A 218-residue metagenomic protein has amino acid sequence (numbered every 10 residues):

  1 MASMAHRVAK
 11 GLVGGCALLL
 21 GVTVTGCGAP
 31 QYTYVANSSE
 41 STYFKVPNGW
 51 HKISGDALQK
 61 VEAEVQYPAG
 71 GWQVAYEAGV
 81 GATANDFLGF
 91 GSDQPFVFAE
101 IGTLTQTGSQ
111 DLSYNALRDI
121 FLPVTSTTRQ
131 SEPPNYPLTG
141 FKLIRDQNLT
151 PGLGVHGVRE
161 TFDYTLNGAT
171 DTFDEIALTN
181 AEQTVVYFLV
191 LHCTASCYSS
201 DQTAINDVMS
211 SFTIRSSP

Functional and structural regions predicted by a protein language model:
A2-C16: Bacterial N-terminal signal peptides that target proteins for export
V22-G26: C-terminal motif of bacterial Sec signal peptides marking the signal peptidase cleavage site
G28-P30: Bacterial signal peptide processing site
Y32-K45, T125-E132, Q202: Short aromatic-glycine motifs in intrinsically disordered, low-complexity regions
S39-E62: Proline-anchored loop/turn motifs at beta-strand termini and strand-loop-strand connectors
V46, S113-L117, F121, D201-V208: Stable alpha-helical elements in mature extracytoplasmic
W50, T184-P218: Surface-exposed amphipathic alpha-helical segments
A57-T179: Conserved polar/disulfide-associated segments of primarily extracytoplasmic proteins
